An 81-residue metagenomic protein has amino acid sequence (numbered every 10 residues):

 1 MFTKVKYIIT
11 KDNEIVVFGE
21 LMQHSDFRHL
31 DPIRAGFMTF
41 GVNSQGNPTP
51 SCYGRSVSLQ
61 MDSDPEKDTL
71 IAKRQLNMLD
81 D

Functional and structural regions predicted by a protein language model:
M1-D81: Intrinsic low-complexity, intrinsically disordered or marginally ordered coil/linker segments
